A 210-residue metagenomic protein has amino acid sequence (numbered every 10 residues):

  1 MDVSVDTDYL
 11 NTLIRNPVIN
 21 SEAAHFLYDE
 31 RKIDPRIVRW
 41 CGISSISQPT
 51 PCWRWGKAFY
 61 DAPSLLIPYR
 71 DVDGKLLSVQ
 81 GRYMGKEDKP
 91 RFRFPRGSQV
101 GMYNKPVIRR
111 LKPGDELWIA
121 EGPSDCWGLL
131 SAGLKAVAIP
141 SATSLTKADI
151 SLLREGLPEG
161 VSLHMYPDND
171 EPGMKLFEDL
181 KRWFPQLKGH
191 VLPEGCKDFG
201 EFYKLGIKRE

Functional and structural regions predicted by a protein language model:
M1-L66, R70-D73, I108-P113: TOPRIM metal-binding catalytic domain and adjacent DNA-binding surface shared by DnaG-type primases
K32-I33, L134, P185: Short phosphate-binding/catalytic loops that engage adenosine nucleotides
S47-E159: Phosphate-handling DNA/RNA-contact segment within nucleic-acid enzymes
R54-G56, S151-E155, D198-E210: Short, surface-exposed amphipathic charged segments that create phosphate/polyanion-binding patches used for binding
I119, G160-P172: Acidic beta-strand-to-loop metal/phosphate-binding motif
A142-T146, P167-F177: Acidic, metal-coordinating catalytic cores used for nucleic-acid/nucleotide bond scission and strand-transfer chemistry
L153, K175-P185: Short, aromatic/basic amphipathic alpha-helical patches
N169-E171, P193-K197: Short beta-alpha junction loops
